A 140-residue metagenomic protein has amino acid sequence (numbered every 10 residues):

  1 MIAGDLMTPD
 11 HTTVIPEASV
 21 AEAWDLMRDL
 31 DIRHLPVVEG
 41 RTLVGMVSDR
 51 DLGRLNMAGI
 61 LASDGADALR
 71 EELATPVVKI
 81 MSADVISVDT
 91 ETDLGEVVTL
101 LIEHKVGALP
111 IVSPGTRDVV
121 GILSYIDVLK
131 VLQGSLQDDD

Functional and structural regions predicted by a protein language model:
M1-D10, S48-I86, D93, V98-I102 (+1 more regions): Tandem CBS (Bateman) regulatory domains
L6, W24-M27, E39, V44 (+3 more regions): Short, functionally important structural connectors and interaction interfaces within domains
V14-D31, V38-E39, V78, S87-K105 (+2 more regions): The conserved cystathionine-beta-synthase
M27, L35-D51, L101, L109-I126: A glycine-centered beta-loop-beta connector
H34, R41-T42, S63-A66, L73-T75 (+3 more regions): Short, surface-exposed, polar/charged, turn-prone segments marking secondary-structure boundaries
